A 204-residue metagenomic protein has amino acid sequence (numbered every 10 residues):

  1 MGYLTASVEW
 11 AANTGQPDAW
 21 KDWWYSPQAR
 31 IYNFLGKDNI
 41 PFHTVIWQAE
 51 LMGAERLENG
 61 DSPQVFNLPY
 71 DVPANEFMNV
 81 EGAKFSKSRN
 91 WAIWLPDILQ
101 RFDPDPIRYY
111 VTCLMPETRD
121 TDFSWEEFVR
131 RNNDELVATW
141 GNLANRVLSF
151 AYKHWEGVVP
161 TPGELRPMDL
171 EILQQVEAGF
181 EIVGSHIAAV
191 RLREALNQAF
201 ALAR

Functional and structural regions predicted by a protein language model:
M1-K153, A195-F200: Structured secondary-structure scaffolds
E9-W20, A144-V183, A203-R204: Conserved, charged catalytic cores of large soluble enzymes
W125-N132, E164, G184-I187: Short amphipathic alpha-helical segments at helix-loop
G179-R193: Long, non-coiled-coil amphipathic alpha-helical linker/lever segments that couple catalytic cores to other domains
